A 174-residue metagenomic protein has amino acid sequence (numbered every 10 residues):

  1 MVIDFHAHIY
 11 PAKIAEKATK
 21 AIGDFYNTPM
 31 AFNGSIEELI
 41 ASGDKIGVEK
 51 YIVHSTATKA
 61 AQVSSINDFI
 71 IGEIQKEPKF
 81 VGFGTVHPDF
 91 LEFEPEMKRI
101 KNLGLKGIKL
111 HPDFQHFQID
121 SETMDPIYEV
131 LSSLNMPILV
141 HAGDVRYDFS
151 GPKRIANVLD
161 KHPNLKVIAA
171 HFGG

Functional and structural regions predicted by a protein language model:
M1-D125, V130, L134: Mid-domain alpha/beta scaffold segments of enzyme catalytic cores
K106-G107, D120-G174: Catalytic pocket-lining loop regions of alpha/beta-barrel enzymes, especially the amidohydrolase/enolase/GH5 lineages
